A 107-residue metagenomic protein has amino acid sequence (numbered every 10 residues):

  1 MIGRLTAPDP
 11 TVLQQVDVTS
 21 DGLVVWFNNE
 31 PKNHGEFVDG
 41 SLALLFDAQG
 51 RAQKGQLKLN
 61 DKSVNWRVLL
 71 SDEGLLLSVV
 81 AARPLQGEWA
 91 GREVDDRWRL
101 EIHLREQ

Functional and structural regions predicted by a protein language model:
M1-Q107: Short linear recognition/processing motifs and adjacent strand/loop elements at protein termini and domain edges
